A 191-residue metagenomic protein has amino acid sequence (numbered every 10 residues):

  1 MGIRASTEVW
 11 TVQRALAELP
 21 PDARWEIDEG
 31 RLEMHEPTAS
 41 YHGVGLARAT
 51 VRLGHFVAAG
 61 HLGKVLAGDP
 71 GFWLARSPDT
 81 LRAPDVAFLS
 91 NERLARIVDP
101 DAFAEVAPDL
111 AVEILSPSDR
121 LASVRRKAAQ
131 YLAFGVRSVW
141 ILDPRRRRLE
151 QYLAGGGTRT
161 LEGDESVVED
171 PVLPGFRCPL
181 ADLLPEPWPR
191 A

Functional and structural regions predicted by a protein language model:
M1-A191: Gly/Pro/Ser/Thr-rich low-complexity, intrinsically disordered segments predominantly at protein N-termini
